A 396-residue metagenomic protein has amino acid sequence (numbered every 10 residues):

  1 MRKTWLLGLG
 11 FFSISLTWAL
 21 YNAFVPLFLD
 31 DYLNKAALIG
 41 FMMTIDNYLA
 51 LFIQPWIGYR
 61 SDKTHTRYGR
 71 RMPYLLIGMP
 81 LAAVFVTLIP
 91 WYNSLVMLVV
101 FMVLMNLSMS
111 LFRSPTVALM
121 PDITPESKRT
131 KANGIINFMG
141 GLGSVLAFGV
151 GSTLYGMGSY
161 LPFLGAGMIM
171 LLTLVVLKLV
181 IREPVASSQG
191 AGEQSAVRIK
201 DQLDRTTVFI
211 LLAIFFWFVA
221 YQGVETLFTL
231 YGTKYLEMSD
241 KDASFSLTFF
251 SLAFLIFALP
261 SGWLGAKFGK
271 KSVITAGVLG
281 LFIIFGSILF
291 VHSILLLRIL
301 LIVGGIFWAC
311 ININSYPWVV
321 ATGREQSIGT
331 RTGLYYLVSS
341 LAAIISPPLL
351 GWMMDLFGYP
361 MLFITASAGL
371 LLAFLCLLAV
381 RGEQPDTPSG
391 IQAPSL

Functional and structural regions predicted by a protein language model:
M1-N47, V208-F209, A213, F218-L236 (+1 more regions): Helix-loop boundary and gating motifs at the non-cytosolic
A50, T130-S152, Y336-S346: Glycine-rich segments within core transmembrane alpha-helices of 12-TM secondary carriers
F52-Y68, F257-G269, M354-D355: Helix-to-loop junctions at the C-terminal end of transmembrane segments in multipass secondary transporters
R71-T87, S272-S287: Structural signature of the two symmetry-related core transmembrane helices
L111-T124, C310-R324: Intracellular juxtamembrane helix-capping segments at the cytosolic ends of symmetry-related transmembrane helices
T153-M168, W352-L370: A membrane-interface helix-boundary motif in multi-pass transporters
P184-L212, P394-L396: Juxtamembrane intracellular "pre-TM" segments in multi-pass secondary transporters
K271-S315: C-terminal transmembrane helical hairpin of 12-TM major facilitator-type secondary transporters
